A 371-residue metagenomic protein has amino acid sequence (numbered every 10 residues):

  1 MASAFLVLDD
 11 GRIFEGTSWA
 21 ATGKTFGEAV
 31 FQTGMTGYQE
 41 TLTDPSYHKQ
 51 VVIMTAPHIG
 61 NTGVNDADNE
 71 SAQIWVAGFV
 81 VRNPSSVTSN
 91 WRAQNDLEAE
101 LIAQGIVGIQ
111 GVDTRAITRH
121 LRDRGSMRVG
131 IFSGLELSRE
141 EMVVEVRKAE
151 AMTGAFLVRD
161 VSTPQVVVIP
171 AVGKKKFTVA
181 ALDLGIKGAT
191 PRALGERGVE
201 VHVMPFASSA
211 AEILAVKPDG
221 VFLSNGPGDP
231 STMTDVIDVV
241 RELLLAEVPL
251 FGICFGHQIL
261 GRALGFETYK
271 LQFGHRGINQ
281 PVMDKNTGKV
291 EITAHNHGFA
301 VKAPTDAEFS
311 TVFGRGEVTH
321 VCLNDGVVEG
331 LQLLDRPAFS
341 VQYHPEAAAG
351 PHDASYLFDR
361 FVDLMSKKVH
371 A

Functional and structural regions predicted by a protein language model:
M1-A211, A215-V216, P230, A348 (+1 more regions): RNA-binding accessory domains that recognize and position tRNA/RNA substrates
S18-W19, P57, N296, L333 (+1 more regions): Residue-level structural signal for beta-strand termini and adjacent loop
V107, T178, P249-F251, E267 (+1 more regions): Proline-centered loop/turn at the N-terminus of a beta-strand
K176-A180, E200, P249, I292 (+1 more regions): Residues that mark the start of a beta-strand
T178-D183, T293-A294, F339-Y343: Active-site-proximal beta-strand elements of phosphoester/diester hydrolases
A215, D219-G220, S224-A303, G350-S366: Cysteine-nucleophile active-site neighborhood
K289-R336, A371: Catalytic beta-strand/loop cores that center a nucleophilic Ser/Cys/Thr and support acyl-enzyme chemistry
G330-H370: A glycine-centered loop/beta-turn motif at secondary-structure junctions
